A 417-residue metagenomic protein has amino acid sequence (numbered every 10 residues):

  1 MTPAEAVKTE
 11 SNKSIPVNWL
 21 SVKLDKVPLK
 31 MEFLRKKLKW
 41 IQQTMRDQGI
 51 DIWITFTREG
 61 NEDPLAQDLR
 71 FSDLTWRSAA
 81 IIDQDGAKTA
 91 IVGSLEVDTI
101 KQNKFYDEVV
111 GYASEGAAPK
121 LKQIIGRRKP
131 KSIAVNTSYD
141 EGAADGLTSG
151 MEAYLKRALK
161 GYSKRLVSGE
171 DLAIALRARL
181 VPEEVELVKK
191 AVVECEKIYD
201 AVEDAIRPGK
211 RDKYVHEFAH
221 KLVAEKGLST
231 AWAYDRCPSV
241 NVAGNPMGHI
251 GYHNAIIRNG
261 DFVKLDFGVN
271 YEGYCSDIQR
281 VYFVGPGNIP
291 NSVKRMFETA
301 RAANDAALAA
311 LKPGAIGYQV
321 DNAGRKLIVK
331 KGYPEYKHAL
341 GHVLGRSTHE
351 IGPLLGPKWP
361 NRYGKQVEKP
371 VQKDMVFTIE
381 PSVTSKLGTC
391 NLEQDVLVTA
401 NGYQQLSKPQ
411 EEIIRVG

Functional and structural regions predicted by a protein language model:
M1-G417: Active-site neighborhoods and metal-handling regions in enzymes and metal-associated proteins
